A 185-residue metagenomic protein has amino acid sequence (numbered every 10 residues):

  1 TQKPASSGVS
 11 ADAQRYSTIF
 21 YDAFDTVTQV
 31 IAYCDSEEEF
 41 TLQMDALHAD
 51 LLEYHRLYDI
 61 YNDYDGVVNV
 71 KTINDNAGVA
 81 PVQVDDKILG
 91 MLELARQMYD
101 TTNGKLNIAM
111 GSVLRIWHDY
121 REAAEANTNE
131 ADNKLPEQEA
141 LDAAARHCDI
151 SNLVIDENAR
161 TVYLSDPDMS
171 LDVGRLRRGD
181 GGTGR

Functional and structural regions predicted by a protein language model:
T1-R177, G184: A contiguous, well-ordered beta/alpha segment that forms the leading edge of an enzyme domain
